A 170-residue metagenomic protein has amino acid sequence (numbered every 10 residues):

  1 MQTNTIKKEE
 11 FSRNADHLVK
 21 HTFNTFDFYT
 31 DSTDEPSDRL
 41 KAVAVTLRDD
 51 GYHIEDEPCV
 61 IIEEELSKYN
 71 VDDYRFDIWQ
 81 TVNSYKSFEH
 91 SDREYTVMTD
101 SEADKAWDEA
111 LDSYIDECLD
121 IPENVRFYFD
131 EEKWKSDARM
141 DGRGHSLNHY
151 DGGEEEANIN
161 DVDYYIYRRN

Functional and structural regions predicted by a protein language model:
M1-N170: Acidic interaction surfaces
